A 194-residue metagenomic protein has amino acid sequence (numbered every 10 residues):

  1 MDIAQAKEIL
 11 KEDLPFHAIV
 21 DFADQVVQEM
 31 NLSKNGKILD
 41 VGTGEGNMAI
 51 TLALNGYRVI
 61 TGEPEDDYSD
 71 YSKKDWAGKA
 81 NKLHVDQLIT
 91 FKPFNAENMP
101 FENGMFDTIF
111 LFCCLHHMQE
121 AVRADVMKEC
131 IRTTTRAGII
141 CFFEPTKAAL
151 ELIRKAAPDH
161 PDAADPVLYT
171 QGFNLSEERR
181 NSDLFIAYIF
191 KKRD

Functional and structural regions predicted by a protein language model:
D2-D21: Class I SAM-dependent methyltransferase Rossmann-like catalytic core, especially the SAM/SAH-binding loop
F16-N35: Conserved alpha-helix/loop element of class I SAM-dependent methyltransferases that forms part of the SAM/SAH-binding
N35-G44: Conserved class I S-adenosyl-L-methionine
N47, T51-N98: Class I SAM-dependent methyltransferase SAM/SAH-binding core
E97-I109: A short acidic, Gly/Pro-enriched loop at the edge of an enzyme's catalytic core that lines a small-molecule cofactor
A124-R136: A short glycine-rich, Lys/Arg-flanked "PGG" loop and its adjoining helix->strand segment in the class I
A137-E144: Conserved beta-strand signature within the Rossmann-like core of class I S-adenosyl-L-methionine
L152-L175: Conserved Class I S-adenosyl-L-methionine
